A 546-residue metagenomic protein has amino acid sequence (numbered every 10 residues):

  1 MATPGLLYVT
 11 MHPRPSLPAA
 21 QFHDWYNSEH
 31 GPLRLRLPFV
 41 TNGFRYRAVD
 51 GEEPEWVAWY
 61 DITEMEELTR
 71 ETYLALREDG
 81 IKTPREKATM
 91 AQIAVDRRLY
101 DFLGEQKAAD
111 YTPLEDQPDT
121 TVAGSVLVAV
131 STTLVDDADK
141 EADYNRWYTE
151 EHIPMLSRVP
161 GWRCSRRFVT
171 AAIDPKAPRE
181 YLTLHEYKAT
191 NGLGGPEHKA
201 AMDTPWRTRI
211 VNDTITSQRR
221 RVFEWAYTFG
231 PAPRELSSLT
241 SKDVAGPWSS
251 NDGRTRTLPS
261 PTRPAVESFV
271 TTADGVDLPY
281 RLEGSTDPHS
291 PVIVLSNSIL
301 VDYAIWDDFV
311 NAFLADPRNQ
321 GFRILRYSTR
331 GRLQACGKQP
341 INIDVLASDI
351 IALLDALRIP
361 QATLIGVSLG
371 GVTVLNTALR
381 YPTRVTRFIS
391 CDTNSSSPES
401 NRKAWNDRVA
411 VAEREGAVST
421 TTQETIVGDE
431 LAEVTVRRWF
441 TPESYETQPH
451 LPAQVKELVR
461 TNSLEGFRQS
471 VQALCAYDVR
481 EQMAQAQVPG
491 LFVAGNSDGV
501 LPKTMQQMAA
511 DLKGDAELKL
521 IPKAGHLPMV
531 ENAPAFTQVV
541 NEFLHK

Functional and structural regions predicted by a protein language model:
M1-G253: Macromolecular interaction modules
N251-G253, T262-P264, T272-G337: Conserved HGGG/HGGXW glycine-rich cap/lid loop of the alpha/beta-hydrolase fold
D307-I365, R380, Q538: Active-site loop/oxyanion-hole signature of alpha/beta-hydrolase fold enzymes
L379-Q423: Flexible "cap/lid" loop of the alpha/beta hydrolase fold
E399-K403, E415-Q485: Conserved alpha/beta-hydrolase catalytic His-Asp/Glu region
A486, F492-A494: Short beta-strand/loop motif that positions the catalytic acidic residue of the alpha/beta-hydrolase fold
G499-M505: Conserved alpha/beta-hydrolase "acid-adjacent" motif
A524-T537: Catalytic histidine-centered segment of alpha/beta-hydrolase-like enzymes
